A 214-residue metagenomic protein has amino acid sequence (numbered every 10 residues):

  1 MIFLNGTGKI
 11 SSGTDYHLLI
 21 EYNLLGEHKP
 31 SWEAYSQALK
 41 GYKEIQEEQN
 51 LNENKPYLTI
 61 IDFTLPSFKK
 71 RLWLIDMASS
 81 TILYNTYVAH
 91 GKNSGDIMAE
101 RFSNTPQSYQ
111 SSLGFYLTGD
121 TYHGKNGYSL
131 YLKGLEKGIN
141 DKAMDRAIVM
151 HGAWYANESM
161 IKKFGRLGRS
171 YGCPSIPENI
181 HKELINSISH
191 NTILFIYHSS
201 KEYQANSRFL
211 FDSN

Functional and structural regions predicted by a protein language model:
F3-Y171, E178-T192, K201-N214: Cell wall/extracellular polymer interaction/catalysis modules
H198: Active-site proximal loops enriched in glycine and acidic residues that flank catalytic Cys/His/Asp and coordinate
